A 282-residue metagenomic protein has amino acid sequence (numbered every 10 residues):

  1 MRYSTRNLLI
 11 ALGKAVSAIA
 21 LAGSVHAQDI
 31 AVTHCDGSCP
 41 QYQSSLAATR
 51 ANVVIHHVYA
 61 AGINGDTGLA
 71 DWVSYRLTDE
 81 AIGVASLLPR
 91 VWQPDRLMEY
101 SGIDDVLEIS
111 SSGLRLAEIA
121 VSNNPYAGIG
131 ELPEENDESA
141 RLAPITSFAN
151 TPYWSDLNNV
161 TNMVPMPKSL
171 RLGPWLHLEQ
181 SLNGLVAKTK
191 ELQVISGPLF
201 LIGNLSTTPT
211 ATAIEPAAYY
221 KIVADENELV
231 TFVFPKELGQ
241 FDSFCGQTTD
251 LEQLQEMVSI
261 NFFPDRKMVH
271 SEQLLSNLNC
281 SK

Functional and structural regions predicted by a protein language model:
R2-G13: Bacterial N-terminal signal peptides that target proteins for export
R2-Y3, V25, T249: N-terminal targeting leaders of exported, membrane, and organelle-targeted proteins
A11-A22: Bacterial N-terminal signal peptides
V25-D71, R76-D79, S276-K282: N-terminal module-boundary/linker segments of secreted carbohydrate-active enzymes
A51-N52, A60, N64, L69-V73 (+5 more regions): Generic detection of long, well-ordered alpha-helical segments
H57-N136: Short, His- and charge-rich active-site/binding loops that engage polyanionic ligands
S112-K282: Domain-level detector of nuclease and nuclease-like folds in predominantly extracellular/periplasmic contexts
